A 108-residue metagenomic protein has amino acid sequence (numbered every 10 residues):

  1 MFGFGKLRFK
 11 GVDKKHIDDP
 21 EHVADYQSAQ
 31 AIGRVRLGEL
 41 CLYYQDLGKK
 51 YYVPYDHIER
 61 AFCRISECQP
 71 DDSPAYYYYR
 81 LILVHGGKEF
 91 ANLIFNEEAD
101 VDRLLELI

Functional and structural regions predicted by a protein language model:
M1-E39: Anionic N-terminal interaction surfaces
F2-K6, R60-I108: Acidic, Ser/Thr- and proline-rich intrinsically disordered linker/docking segments of eukaryotic scaffolds
F4, G11, S28, Q45-D46 (+3 more regions): Intrinsically disordered, low-complexity regions enriched in small/polar residues
D13, D18-D19, D25, D46 (+3 more regions): Acidic-enriched, low-complexity/disordered segments with a strong bias for Aspartate over Glutamate
A24, L40, G86-F90: Generic, low-specificity signal for short hydrophobic/alpha-helical stretches with a mild N-terminal bias, encompassing
R34, G38-Y76: Phosphoinositide-binding peripheral membrane targeting modules
